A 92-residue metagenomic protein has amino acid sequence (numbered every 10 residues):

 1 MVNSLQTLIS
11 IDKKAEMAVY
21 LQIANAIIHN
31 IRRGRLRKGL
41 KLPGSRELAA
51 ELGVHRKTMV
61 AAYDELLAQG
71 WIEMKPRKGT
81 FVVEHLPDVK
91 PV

Functional and structural regions predicted by a protein language model:
M1-V92: N-terminal basic, amphipathic alpha-helical segments
